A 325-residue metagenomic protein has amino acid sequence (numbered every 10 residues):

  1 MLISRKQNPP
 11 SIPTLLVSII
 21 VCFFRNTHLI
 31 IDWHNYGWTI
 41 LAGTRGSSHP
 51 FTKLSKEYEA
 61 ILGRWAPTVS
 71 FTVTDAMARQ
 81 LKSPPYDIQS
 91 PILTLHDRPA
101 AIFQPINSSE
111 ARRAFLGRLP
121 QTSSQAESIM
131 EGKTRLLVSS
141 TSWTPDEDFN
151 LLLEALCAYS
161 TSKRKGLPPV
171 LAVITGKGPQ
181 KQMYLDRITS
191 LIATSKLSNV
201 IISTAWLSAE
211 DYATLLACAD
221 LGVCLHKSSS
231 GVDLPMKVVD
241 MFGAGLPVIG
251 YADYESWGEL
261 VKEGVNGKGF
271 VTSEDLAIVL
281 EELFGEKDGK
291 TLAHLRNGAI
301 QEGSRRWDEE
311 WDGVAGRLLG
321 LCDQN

Functional and structural regions predicted by a protein language model:
K6-P13: Short His-centered aromatic/hydrophobic patch
P13-L16, I20-F24, H28-I31, G37 (+1 more regions): Membrane-proximal helix-turn-helix segments that form the acceptor-binding/catalytic region of lipid-linked
K53-T94, P99-P120, M183: A short, active-site helix/loop in glycosyltransferases that binds the activated sugar's phosphate group
F115-M130, E255-E282, K287: Change "using UDP/GDP/dTDP sugars" to "using nucleotide sugars
P120-E147, L153-C157, V173: Conserved donor-binding/catalytic core segment of Leloir-type glycosyltransferases
E147, W206-T214, D220-D240, G250-E259: Nucleotide-sugar-dependent
L167, G176, Q182-T214: Nucleotide-activated donor-binding/catalytic signature segment of Leloir-type glycosyltransferases, i.e., the conserved
V271-A277, D288-N325: A charged, aromatic-enriched C-terminal amphipathic alpha-helix characteristic of glycosyltransferases across folds
